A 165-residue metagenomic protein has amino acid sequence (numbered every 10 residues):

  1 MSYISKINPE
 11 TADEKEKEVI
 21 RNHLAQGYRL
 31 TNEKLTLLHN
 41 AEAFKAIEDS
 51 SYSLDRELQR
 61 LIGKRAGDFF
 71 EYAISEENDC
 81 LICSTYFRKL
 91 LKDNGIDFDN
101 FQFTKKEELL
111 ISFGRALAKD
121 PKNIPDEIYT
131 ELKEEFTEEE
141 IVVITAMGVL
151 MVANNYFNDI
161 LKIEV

Functional and structural regions predicted by a protein language model:
M1-V165: Hydrophobic alpha-helical segments
